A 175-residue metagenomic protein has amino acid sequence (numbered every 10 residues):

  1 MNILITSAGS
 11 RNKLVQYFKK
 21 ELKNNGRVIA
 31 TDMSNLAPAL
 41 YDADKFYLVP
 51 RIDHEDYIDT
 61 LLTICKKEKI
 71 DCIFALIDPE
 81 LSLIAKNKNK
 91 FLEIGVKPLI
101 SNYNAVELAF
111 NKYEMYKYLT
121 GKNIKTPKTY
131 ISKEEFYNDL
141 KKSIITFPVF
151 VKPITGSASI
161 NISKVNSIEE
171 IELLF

Functional and structural regions predicted by a protein language model:
M1-L99, E135: ATP-binding N-terminal substructure of ATP-dependent carboxylate-amine bond-forming enzymes
A39-Y41, Y57-D59, S101, E107-N111 (+1 more regions): Short, charged, surface-exposed secondary-structure boundary motifs
P98-S101, K152-I154: Short beta-strands and strand-loop turn motifs
V106-F175: Active-site nucleotide/adenylate-binding loops and adjacent lid/helix of ATP-dependent enzymes
